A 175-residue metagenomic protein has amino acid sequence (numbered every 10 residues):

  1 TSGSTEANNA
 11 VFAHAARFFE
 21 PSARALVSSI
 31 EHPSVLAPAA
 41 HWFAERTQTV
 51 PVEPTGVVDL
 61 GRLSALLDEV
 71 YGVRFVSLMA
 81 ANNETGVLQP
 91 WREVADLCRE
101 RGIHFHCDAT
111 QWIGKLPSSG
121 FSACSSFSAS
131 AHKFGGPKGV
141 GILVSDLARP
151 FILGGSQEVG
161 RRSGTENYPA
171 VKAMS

Functional and structural regions predicted by a protein language model:
T1-S175: Pyridoxal 5′-phosphate
